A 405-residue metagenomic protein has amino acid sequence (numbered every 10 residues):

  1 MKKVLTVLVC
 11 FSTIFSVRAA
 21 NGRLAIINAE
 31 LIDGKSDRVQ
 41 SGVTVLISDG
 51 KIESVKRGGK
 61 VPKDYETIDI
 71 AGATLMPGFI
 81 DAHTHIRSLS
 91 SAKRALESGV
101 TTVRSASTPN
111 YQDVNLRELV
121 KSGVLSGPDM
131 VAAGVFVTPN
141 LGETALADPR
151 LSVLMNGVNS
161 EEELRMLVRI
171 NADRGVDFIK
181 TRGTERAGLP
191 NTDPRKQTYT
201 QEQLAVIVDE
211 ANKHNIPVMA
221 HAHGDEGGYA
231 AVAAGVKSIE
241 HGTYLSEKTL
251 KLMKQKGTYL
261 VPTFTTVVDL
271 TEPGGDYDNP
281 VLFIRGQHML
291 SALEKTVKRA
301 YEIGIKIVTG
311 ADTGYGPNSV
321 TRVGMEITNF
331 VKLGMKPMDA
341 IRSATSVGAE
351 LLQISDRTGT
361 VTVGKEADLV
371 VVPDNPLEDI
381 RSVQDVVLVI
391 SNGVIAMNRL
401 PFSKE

Functional and structural regions predicted by a protein language model:
M1-V4, V9-V43, S48, S98 (+2 more regions): Active-site microenvironment of metallo-dependent hydrolases
L24-I26, S48, V61-T101: Replace "His-x-His-based motif
I70-L75, L89-I216, T249-K251, K256-D276 (+1 more regions): Divalent-metal coordination cores built from histidine and acidic residues
P77-R87, A211, V218-G224, I239: Histidine-centered catalytic micro-motifs
A92, N191, G228-A234, T266-N279 (+4 more regions): Histidine/acidic-residue-rich catalytic or RNA/ligand-binding cores of hydrolases and nuclease-related proteins
K213, L290-N375: His/Asp/Glu-enriched, well-ordered alpha-helical/loop segment that forms or immediately abuts the divalent-metal
